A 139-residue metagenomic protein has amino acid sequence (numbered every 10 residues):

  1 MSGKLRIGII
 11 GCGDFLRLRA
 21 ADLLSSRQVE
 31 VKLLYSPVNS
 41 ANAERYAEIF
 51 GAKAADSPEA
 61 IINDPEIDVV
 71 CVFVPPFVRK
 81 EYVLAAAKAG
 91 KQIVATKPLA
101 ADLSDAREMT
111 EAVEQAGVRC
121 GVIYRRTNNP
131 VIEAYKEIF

Functional and structural regions predicted by a protein language model:
M1-F50: N-terminal Rossmann-like dinucleotide-binding module
D22, S26, Y46-I49, A85-A89 (+2 more regions): Alpha-helical structural signal in soluble globular domains
S26-Q28, D64-P65, N129: Acidic-histidine catalytic/liganding microenvironments
L33, V69, R119: Short, Asp-centered acidic motifs that coordinate Mg2+ and/or phosphate in catalytic or ligand-binding sites
Y35-V38, C71, P75, P98 (+1 more regions): Structured beta->alpha junctions
A52-A112: Beta-loop-alpha module in the N-terminal Rossmann-like domain of NAD(P)-dependent dehydrogenases, especially those
A100-F139: A contiguous active-site-proximal alpha/beta segment in oxidoreductase catalytic domains
